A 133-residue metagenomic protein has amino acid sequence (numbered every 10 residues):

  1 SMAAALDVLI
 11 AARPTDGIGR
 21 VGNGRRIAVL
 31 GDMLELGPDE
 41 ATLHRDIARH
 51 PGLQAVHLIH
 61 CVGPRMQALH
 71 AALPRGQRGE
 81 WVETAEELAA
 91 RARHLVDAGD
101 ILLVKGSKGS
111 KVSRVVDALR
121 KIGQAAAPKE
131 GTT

Functional and structural regions predicted by a protein language model:
S1-T133: ATP-dependent carboxylate-amine ligase
